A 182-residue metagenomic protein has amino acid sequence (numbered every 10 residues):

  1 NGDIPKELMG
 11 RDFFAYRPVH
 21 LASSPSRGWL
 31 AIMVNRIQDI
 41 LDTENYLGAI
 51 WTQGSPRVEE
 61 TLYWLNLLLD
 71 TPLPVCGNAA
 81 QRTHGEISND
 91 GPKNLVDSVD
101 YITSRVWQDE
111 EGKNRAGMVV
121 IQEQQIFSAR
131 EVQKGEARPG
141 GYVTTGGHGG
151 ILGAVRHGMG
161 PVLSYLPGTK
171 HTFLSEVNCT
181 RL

Functional and structural regions predicted by a protein language model:
N1-E7, S128-L182: Accessory alpha-helical/coil subdomains and C-terminal extensions that flank or cap enzyme catalytic cores
N1-I40: ATP/NTP phosphate-donor binding region
G28, I32, P56, E60 (+2 more regions): Conserved active-site and cofactor/substrate-binding residues in soluble primary-metabolism enzymes
L47-G48: Structural motif
W51-L73: Short Gly/Thr/Asp-enriched flexible loops that form oxyanion-binding sites at enzyme active sites
W51-Q53, C76-A79, V119-Q124: Short beta-strand segments
L65-T83, V99: N-terminal glycine-/lysine-enriched basic segments
T83-V132: Short, glycine-/small-residue-rich phosphate/pyrophosphate-handling segment
